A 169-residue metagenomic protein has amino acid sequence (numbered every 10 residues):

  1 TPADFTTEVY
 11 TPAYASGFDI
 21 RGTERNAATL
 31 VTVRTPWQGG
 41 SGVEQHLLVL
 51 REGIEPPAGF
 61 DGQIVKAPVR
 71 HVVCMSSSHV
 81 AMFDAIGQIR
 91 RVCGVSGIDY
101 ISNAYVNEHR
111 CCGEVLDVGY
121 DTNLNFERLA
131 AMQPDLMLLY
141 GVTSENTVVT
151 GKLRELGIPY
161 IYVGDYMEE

Functional and structural regions predicted by a protein language model:
T1-Y10: Short Lys/Arg-enriched alpha/beta "domain-start" segment
Y14-G22: Short edge beta-strands and adjacent beta->alpha junctions
T29-A130, L139-T143: A short, structured surface patch at a secondary-structure boundary
L124, M132, L153-L156: Short, solvent-exposed loop/turn segments at the edges of secondary structure
D135-L136: Short, Asp-centered acidic motifs that coordinate Mg2+ and/or phosphate in catalytic or ligand-binding sites
N146-E169: Charged, glycine-enriched surface loops/patches that mediate electrostatic binding to polyanionic ligands
